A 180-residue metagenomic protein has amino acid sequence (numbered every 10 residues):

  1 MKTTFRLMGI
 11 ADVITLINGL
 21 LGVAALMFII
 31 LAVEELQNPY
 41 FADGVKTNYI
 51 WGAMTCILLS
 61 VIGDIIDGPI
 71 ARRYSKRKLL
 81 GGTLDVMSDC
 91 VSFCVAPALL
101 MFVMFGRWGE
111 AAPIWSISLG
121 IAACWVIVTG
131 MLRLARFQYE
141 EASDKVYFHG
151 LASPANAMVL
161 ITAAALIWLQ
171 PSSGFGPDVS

Functional and structural regions predicted by a protein language model:
M1-G19, I70-C90, L132-A155: Interhelical loop and helix-boundary elements at the membrane-water interface of polytopic inner-membrane proteins
M1-I65: Topogenic membrane-insertion module of multi-pass membrane proteins
M1-K2, K145-S180: C-terminal membrane-associated helical module and adjoining short loops/tails
D12-V13, G44, W51, T55 (+1 more regions): Multi-pass membrane catalytic core of lipid/isoprenoid biosynthesis enzymes
V23-L26, L59, G63, G68 (+3 more regions): Alpha-helical transmembrane segments of polytopic integral membrane proteins, especially the permease/helical cores
A24, I70-R73, V91, V95 (+1 more regions): Generic hydrophobic alpha-helical membrane-span motif
L26-M54, A98-I121, A163-S180: Helix-coil boundary and interhelical linker segments in multi-pass alpha-helical membrane proteins
S92, G130, Y139, A163-W168: Non-catalytic alpha-helical coupling and interface elements of nucleotide-dependent molecular machines and regulators
